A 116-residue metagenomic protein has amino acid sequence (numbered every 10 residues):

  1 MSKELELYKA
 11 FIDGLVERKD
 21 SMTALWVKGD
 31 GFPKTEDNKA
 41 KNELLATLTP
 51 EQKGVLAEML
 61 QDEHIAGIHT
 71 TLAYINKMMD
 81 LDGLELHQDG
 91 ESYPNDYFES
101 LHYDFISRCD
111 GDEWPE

Functional and structural regions predicted by a protein language model:
M1-P50, K77, L86: N-terminal low-complexity, intrinsically disordered segments
E4-L7, K28, T70, D89 (+2 more regions): A general marker of short, structured functional hotspots
L5, G31-F32, L56, F98 (+1 more regions): Extended hydrophobic/Leu-rich segments
Y8, I65-L72, M78-D82: Alpha-helical propensity feature that highlights long, continuous alpha-helices across diverse contexts
G14, G29-G31, G54, G67 (+3 more regions): Residue-identity detector for glycine
R18-T23, E63-T71: Charged, low-complexity, helix-prone segments enriched in Lys/Glu/Asp/Gln
E43-H69: Mature extracytoplasmic domains of secretory-pathway proteins
I75-E116: Amphipathic alpha-helical binding modules
